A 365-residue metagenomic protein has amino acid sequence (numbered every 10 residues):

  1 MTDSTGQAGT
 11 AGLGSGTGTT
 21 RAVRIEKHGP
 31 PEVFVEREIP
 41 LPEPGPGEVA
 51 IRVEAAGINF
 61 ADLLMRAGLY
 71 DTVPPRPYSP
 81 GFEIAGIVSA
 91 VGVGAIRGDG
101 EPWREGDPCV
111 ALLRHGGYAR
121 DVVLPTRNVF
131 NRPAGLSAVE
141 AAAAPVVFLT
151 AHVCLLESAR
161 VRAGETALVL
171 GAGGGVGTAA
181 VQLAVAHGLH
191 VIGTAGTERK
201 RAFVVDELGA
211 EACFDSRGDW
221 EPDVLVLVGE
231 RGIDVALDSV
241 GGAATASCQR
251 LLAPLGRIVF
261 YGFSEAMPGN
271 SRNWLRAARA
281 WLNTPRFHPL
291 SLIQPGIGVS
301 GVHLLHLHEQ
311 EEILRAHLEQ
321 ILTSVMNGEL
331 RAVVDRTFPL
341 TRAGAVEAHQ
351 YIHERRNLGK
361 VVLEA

Functional and structural regions predicted by a protein language model:
T2-G18, H308-A365: C-terminal hydrophobic helical "lid"/dimerization subdomain of Rossmann-like NAD(P)H-dependent oxidoreductases
P40-G57, L69-G116, S239: Glycine-rich beta-strand-centered segment in the early N-terminal region that forms part of a ligand/cofactor-binding
R104, A134-S137, R160-T166, R231: Short helix-loop-beta connector
P108, T166, H190, G256-R257 (+1 more regions): Short glycine-centered segments of the SAM/dcSAM-binding site in methyltransferase folds
L113-T126: A structural motif shared across PLP-dependent enzymes of the aminotransferase-like
G117-A119, G196-F203, T284-R286: Short, glycine/polar-rich helix-capping loops at beta-to-alpha or helix-loop-helix junctions that flank or form
F148-G218, P222-D223, V235: Mid-domain Rossmann-like dinucleotide-binding core that forms the NAD(H)/NADP(H) cofactor-binding site
A244-E329: Glycine-rich phosphate-binding loop and adjacent beta-alpha segment of Rossmann(oid) nucleotide-cofactor-binding
